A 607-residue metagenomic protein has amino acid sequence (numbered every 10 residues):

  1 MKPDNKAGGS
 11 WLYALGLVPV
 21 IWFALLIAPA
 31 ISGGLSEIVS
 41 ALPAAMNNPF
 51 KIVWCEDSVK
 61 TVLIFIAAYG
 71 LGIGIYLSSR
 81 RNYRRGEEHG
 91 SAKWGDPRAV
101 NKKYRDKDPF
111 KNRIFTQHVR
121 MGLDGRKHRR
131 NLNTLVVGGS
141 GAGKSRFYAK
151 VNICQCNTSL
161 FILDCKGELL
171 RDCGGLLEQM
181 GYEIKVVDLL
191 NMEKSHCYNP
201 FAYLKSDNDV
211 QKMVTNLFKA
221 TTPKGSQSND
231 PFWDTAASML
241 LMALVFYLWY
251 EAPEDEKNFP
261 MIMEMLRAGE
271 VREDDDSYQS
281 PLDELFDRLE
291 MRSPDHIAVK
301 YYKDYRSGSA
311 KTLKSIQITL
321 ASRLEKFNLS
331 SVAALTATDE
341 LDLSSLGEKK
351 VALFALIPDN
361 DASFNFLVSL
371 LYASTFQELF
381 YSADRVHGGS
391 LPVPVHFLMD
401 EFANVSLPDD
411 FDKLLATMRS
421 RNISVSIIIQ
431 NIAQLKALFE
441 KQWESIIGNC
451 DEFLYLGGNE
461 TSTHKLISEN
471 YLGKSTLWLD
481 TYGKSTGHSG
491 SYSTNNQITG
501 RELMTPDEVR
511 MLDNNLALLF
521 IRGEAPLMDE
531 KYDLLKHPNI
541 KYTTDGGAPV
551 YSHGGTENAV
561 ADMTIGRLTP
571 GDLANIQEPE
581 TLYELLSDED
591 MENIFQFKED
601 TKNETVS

Functional and structural regions predicted by a protein language model:
M1-A142, R146-A149, E193, K484-S485 (+2 more regions): Basic- and hydrophobic-enriched, low-structure N-terminal and domain-boundary segments that flank ATP-binding catalytic
P19, S36-E37, H89, K93 (+8 more regions): Polar low-complexity intrinsically disordered regions enriched in Ser/Thr and small residues
K93-N101, F110, F115-R126, R146-F147 (+7 more regions): A broad, low-specificity signal for short, low-complexity segments enriched in glycine/proline and polar/charged
R130-I423, L438, Q442, G448 (+2 more regions): P-loop NTPase motor domains
L415-L518: Conserved ATP-driven motor cores of ASCE-family P-loop NTPases powering translocation/secretion/packaging/pilus
D533: Short, surface-exposed polybasic-aromatic patches that bind anionic ligands, especially phosphate groups
